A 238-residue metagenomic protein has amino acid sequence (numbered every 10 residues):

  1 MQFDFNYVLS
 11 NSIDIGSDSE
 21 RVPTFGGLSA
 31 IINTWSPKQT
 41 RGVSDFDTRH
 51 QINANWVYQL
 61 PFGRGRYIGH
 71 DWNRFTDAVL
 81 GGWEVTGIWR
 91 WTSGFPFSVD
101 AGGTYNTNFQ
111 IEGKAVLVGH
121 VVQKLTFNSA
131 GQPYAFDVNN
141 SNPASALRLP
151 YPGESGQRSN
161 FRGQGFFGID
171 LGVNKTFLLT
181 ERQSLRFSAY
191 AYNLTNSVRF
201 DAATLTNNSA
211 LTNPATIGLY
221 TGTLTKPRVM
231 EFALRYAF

Functional and structural regions predicted by a protein language model:
M1-F238: Short, solvent-exposed micro-motifs at the edges of structured domains
